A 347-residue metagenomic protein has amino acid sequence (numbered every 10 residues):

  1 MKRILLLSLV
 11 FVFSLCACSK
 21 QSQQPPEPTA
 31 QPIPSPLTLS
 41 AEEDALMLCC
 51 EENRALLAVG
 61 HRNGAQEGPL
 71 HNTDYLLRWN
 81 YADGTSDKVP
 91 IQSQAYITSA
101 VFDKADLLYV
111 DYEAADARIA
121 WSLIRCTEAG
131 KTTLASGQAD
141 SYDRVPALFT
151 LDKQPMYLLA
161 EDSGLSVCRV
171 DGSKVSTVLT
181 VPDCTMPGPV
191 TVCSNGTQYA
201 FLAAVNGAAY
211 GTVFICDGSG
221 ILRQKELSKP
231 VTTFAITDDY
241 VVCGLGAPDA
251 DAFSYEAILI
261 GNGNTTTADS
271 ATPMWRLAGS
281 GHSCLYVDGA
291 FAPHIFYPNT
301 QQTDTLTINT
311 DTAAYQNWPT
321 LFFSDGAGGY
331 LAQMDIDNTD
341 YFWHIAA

Functional and structural regions predicted by a protein language model:
S14-A17: C-terminal motif of bacterial Sec signal peptides marking the signal peptidase cleavage site
S19-Q21: Bacterial signal peptide processing site
P25-A45: A short helix->beta-strand "capping" segment at the edge of beta-propeller domains
I33-L39, T85-I91, K131-G137, K174-P182 (+3 more regions): A short beta-strand motif characteristic of beta-propeller blades
E42-E52, Q94-K104, A139-D152, C184-N195 (+3 more regions): Repeated scaffold domains used in trafficking and secretory/extracellular systems, primarily beta-propellers
L48-C49, N53-P69, A105-E113, A147-E161 (+6 more regions): Short beta-strand elements that form the blades of beta-propeller/WD-repeat-like and other beta-sheet-rich scaffold
G64-L77, A115-I124, D162-C168, G207-F214 (+3 more regions): Structural motif
N80-G84, C126-G130, V170-S173, C216-G220 (+3 more regions): Short loop/turn segments that connect beta-strands within beta-propeller blades
